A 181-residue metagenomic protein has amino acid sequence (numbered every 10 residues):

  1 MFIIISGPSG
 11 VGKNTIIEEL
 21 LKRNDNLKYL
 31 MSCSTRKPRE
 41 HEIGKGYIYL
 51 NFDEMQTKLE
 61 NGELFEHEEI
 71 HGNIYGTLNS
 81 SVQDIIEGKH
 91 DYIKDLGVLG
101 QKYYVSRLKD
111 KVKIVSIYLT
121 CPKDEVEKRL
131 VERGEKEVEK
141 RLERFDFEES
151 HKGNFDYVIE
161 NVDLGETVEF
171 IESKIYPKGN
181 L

Functional and structural regions predicted by a protein language model:
I5: Hydrophobic anchor at the beta1->P-loop junction of P-loop NTPases
P8: P-loop (Walker A) phosphate-binding loop of NTP-binding proteins
V11: ATP-binding Walker
N14: Walker A/P-loop
K22-L30: Post-Walker A helix-loop "phosphate-sensing" segment adjacent to the P-loop in P-loop NTPases
S34-Y92, V98-L99: ATP-dependent small-molecule kinase phosphotransfer cores that center on conserved nucleotide phosphate-binding segments
I93-V98, D110-R133, E160: Conserved phosphate-donor/acceptor-positioning beta-strand/loop module used by diverse small-molecule
E132-K174: Small-molecule kinase domains that catalyze NTP-dependent phosphoryl transfer to phosphate-bearing small molecules
